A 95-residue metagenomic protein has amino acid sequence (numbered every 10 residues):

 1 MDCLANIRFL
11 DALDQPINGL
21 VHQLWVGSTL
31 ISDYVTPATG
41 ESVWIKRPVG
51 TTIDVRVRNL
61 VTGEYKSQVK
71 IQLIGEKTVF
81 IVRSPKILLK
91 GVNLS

Functional and structural regions predicted by a protein language model:
M1, V69-S95: Extracellular beta-sheet/turn segments enriched in Thr/Pro/Gly and aliphatic residues
D2-I17: Structural motif
L13-G27: Short, ordered, surface-exposed loop/turn motifs in non-cytosolic proteins
G19, D33-V35, I45, Q68: Residue-level detector of high-confidence beta-strand sites
W25-L30, L60-T62: Change "in extracellular beta-sheet-rich domains … of secreted and cell-surface proteins" to "in beta-sheet-rich domains
T29-E41: Short, acidic Ser/Thr/Gly-rich low-complexity loop/linker segments typical of extracellular and cell-surface proteins
E41-V55, L60: Short Pro-Gly-centered beta-turn/loop motif in secreted/extracellular proteins
R56-I74: A short, solvent-exposed loop/turn motif at the edges and junctions of modular extracellular/periplasmic domains
